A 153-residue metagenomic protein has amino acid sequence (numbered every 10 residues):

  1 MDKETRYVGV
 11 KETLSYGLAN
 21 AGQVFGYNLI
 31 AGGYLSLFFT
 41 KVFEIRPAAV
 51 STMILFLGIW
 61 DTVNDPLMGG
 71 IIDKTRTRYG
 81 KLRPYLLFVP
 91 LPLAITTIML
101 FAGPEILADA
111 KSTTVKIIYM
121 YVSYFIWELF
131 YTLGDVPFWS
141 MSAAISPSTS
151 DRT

Functional and structural regions predicted by a protein language model:
M1-T153: Membrane-embedded alpha-helical bundles of multi-pass transporters/translocases, especially carrier/permease families
